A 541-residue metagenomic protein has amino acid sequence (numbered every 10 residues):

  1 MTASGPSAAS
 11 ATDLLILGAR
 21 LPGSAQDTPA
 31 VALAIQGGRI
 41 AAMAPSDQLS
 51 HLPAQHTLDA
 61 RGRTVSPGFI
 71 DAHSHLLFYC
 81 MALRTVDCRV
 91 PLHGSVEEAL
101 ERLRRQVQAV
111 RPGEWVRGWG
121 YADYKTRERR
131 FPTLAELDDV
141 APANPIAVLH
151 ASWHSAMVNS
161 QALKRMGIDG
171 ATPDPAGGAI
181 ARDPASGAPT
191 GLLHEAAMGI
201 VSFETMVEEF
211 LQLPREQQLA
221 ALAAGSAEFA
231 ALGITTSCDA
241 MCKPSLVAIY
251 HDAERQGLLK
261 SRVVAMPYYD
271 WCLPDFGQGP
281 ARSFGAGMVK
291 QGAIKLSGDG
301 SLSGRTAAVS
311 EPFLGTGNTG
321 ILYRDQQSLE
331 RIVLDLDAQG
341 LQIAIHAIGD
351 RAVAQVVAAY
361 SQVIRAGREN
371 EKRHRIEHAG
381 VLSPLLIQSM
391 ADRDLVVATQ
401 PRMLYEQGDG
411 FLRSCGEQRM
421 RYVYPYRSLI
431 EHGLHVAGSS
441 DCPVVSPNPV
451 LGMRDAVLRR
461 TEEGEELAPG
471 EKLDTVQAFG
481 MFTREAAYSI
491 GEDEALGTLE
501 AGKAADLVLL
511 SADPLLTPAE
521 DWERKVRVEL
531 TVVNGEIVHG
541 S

Functional and structural regions predicted by a protein language model:
M1-A11, S541: Basic/polar N-terminal segments that are highly enriched at the extreme N-terminus, encompassing both cleavable
A9, L21-S24, A32, L58-D59 (+3 more regions): Histidine- and aromatic-rich ligand-binding microenvironments
A11-L17, A25-F276, L296, S301-I348 (+7 more regions): Divalent metal-binding segments
A19, A151, M266-Y268, D441 (+2 more regions): Cofactor-binding loop segments of dinucleotide-utilizing enzymes, especially the Rossmann-like FAD- and NAD(P)+-binding
A41-A42, L530, H539: A structural microfeature
H75, M288-T306, D394-Y405: Non-cysteine beta-strand/loop elements that form the S-adenosyl-L-methionine
E254-G257, P280-V289, E369, M390-D394: Acidic (Asp/Glu)-rich catalytic clusters
L334-A344, I348-H374, H378-A379, P384-Q388 (+2 more regions): His/Asp/Glu-enriched, well-ordered alpha-helical/loop segment that forms or immediately abuts the divalent-metal
